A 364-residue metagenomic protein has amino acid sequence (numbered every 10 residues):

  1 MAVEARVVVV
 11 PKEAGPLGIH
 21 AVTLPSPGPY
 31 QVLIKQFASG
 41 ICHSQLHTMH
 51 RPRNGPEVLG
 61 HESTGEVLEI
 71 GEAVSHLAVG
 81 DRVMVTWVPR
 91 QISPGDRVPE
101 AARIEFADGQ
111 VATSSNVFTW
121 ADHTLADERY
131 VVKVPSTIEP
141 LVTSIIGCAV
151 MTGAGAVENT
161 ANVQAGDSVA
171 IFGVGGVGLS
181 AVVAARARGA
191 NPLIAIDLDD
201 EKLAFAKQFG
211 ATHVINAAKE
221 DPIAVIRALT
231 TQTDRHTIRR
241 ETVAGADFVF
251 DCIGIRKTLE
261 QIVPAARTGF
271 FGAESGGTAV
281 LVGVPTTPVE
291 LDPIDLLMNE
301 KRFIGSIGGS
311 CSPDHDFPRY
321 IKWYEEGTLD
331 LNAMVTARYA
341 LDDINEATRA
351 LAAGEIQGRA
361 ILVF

Functional and structural regions predicted by a protein language model:
M1-V3, T237, E260-V263, T268-F271 (+1 more regions): C-terminal hydrophobic helical "lid"/dimerization subdomain of Rossmann-like NAD(P)H-dependent oxidoreductases
A21, R90-F172: NAD(P)H dinucleotide-binding glycine-rich loop of Rossmann-like/cofactor-binding domains, especially the beta1-alpha1
T23-S39, M49-S93, P135-T137: Glycine-rich beta-strand-centered segment in the early N-terminal region that forms part of a ligand/cofactor-binding
E62-T64, R82, H123, S168 (+2 more regions): Residue-level marker of beta-strand positions
S136-E220, A224: Mid-domain Rossmann-like dinucleotide-binding core that forms the NAD(H)/NADP(H) cofactor-binding site
A161-Q164, L198, A204, F209-R302: Glycine-rich cofactor phosphate-binding loops and adjacent beta1-alpha1 units of small-molecule cofactor enzyme domains
S275-V280, L291-A333, E355: Rossmann-fold dehydrogenase core element
